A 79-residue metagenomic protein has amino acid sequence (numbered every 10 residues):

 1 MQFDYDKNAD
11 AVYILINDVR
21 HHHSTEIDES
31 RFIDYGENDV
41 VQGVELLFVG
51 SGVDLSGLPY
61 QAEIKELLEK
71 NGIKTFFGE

Functional and structural regions predicted by a protein language model:
M1-E79: Small, basic N-terminal interaction modules of short regulatory proteins
